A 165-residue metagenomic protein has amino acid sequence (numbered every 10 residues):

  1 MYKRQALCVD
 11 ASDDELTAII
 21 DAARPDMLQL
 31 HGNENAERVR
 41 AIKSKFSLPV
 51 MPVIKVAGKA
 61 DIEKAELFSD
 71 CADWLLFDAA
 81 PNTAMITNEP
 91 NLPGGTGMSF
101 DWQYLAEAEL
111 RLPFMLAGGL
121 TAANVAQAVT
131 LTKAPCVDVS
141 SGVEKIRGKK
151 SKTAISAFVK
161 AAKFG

Functional and structural regions predicted by a protein language model:
M1-Y2: Short, small-residue-biased leader/transition segments that mark boundaries at the very start of proteins
L7-D10, G32-N33: N-terminal glycine-rich "phosphate-gripper" loop used for MgATP/nucleotide binding and carboxylate activation
D14-A18: Short aromatic-glycine motifs in intrinsically disordered, low-complexity regions
A22, N33-G165: Short loop-to-alpha-helix "cap/lid" segments that border enzyme active sites across diverse enzyme classes
L28: Ligand/substrate-recognition segments at binding pockets and active sites
